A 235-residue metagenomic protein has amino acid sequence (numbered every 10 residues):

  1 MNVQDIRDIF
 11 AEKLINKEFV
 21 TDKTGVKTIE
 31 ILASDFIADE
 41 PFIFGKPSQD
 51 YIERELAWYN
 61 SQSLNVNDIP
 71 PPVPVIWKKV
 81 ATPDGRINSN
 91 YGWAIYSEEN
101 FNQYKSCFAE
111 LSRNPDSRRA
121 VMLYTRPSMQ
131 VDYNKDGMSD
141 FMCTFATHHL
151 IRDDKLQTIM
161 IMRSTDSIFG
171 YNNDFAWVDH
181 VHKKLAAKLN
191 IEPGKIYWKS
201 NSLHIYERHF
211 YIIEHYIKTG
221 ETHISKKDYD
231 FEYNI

Functional and structural regions predicted by a protein language model:
M1-I235: Terminal, non-catalytic protein-protein interaction segments that mediate quaternary/complex assembly
